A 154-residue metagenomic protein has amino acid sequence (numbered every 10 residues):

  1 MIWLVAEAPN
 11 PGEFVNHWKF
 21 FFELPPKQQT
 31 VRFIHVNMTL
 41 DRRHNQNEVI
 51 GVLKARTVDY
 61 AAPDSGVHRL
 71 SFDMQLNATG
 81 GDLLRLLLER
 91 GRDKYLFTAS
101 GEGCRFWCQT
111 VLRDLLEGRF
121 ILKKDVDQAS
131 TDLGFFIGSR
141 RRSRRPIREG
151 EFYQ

Functional and structural regions predicted by a protein language model:
M1-S100: Non-catalytic ligand/cofactor/substrate-binding and regulatory segments of enzyme domains
L88-Q154: Activation targets extended, charge/polar-rich intrinsically disordered C-terminal tails
